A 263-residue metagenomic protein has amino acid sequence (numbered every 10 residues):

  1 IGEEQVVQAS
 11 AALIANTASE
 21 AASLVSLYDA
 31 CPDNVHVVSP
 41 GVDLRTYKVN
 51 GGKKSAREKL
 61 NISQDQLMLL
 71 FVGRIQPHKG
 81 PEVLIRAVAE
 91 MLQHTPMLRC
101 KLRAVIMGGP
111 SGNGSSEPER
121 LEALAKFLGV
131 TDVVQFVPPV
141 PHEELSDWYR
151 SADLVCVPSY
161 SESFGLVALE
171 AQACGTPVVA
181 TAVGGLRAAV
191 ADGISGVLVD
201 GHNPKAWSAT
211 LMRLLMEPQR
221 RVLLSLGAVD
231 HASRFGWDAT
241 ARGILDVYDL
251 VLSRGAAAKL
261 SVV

Functional and structural regions predicted by a protein language model:
I14, S63-K79, I85-V88, V105: Conserved donor-binding/catalytic core segment of Leloir-type glycosyltransferases
S19, G41: Carbohydrate-associated surface elements
K48-I62, L121: A short helix/loop element that forms part of the nucleotide-sugar donor recognition site in Leloir-type
P118-V140: Nucleotide-activated donor-binding/catalytic signature segment of Leloir-type glycosyltransferases, i.e., the conserved
P139-V140, D147-A152: Short alpha-helical donor nucleotide-sugar binding micro-motif in glycosyltransferases
Y160: Aromatic "clamp/platform" in nucleotide-sugar-dependent glycosyltransferases that forms part of the donor/acceptor
P177-A180, V190: Short hydrophobic beta-strand element within catalytic cores of glycosyltransferases and related nucleotide-activated
D192-G193, V197-P204, R213-P218: Conserved acidic donor-binding segment of nucleotide-sugar-dependent glycosyltransferases
